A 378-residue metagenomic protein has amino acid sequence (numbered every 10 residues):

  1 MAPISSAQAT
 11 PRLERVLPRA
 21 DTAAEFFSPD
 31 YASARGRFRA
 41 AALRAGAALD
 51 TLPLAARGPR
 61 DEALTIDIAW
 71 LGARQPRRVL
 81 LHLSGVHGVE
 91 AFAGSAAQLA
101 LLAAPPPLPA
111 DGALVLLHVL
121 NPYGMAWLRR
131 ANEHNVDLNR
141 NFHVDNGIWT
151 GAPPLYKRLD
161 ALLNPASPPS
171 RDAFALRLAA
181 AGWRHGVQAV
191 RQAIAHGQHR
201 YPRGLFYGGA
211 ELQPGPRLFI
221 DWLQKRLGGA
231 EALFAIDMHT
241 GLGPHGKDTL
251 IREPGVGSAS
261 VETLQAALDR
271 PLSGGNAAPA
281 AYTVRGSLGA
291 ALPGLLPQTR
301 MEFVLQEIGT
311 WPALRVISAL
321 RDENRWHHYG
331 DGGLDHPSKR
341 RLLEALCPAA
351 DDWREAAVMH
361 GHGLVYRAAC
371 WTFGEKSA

Functional and structural regions predicted by a protein language model:
A2-A378: Structured catalytic-domain cores with a bias toward divalent-metal coordination
